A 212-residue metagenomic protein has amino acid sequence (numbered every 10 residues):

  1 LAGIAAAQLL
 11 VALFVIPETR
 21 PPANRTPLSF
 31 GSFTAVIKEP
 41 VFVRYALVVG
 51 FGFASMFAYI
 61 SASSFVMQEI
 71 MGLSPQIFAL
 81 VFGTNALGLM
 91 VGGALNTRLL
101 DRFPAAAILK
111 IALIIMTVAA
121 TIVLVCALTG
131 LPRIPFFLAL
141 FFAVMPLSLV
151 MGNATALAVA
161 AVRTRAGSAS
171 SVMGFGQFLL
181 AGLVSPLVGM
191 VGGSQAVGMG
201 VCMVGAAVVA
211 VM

Functional and structural regions predicted by a protein language model:
A2-P22: C-terminal membrane-cytosol helix-exit motif in multi-pass small-molecule transporters
P17-V48: Juxtamembrane intracellular "pre-TM" segments in multi-pass secondary transporters
K38-A58, F141, M145: Pair of pore-lining "gating" transmembrane helices in MFS-fold secondary transporters
A62-I77: Short amphipathic helix-loop junctions that connect adjacent transmembrane helices in Major Facilitator Superfamily/SLC
P75-G83, S170-S171, G200: Small-residue hotspots at the loop-to-helix junctions and early N-terminal turns of transmembrane alpha-helices
G92-A106: Helix-to-loop junctions at the C-terminal end of transmembrane segments in multipass secondary transporters
A107-A154: C-terminal transmembrane helical hairpin of 12-TM major facilitator-type secondary transporters
L157-V197, C202-M203: A late C-terminal transmembrane helix in Major Facilitator Superfamily
